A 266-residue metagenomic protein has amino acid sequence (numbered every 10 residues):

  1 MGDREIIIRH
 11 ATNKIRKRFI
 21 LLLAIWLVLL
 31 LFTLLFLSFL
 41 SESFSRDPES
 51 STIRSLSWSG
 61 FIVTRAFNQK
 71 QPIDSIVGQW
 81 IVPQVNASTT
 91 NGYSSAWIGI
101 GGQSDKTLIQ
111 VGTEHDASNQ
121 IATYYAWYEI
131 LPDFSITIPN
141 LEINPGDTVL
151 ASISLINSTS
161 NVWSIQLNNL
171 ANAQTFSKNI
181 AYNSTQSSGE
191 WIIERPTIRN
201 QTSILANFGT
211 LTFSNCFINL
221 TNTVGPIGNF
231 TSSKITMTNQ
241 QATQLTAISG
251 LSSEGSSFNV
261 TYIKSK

Functional and structural regions predicted by a protein language model:
M1-R16: N-terminal Lys/Arg-rich, disordered targeting/topogenic segments
G2, R18, L22, W26 (+1 more regions): Exposed, interaction-prone regions of secreted/extracellular proteins
L30-L31: Helical transmembrane-bundle signal
